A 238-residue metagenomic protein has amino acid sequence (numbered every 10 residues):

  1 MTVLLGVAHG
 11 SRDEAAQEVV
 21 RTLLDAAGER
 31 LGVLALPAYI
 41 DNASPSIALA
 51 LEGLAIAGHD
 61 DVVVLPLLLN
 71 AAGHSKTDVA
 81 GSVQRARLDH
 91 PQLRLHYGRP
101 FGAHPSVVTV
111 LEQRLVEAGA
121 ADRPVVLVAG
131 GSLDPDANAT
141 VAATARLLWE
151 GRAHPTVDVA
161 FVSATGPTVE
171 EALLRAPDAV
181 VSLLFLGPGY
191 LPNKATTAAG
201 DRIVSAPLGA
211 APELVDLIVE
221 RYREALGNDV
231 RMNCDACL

Functional and structural regions predicted by a protein language model:
M1-L238: Active-site-proximal alpha-helix that buttresses catalytic centers in soluble enzyme cores
